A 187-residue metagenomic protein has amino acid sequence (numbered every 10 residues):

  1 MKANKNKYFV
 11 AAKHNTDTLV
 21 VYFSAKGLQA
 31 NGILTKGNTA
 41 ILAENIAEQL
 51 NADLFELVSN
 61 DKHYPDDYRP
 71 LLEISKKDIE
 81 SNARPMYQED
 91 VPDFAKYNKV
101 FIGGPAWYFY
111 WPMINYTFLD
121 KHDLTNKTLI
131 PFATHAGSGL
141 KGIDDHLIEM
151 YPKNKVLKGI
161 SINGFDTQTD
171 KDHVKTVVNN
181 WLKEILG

Functional and structural regions predicted by a protein language model:
K2-K99, F109, Y116, T176-G187: N-terminal beta1-alpha1-beta2 submodule of the flavodoxin-like/Rossmannoid cofactor-binding fold
A25-L28, S59-H63, A106-Y110, H135-G139 (+1 more regions): Solvent-exposed loop/turn segments at secondary-structure junctions within structured extracellular/periplasmic domains
G32-I33, P112-N115, K141-D144, K171-D172: Conserved strand-to-helix beginnings and helix N-cap segments that scaffold or border functional pockets
F94-A95, D120-N126, E149-P152: Short, conserved loop/helix-junction motifs that constitute active-site signature segments in enzyme catalytic cores
F132: Thiol-based oxidoreductase modules, predominantly thioredoxin-like and allied folds used for disulfide exchange
G137-M150: Glycine-rich, charge-decorated loop segments at or immediately adjacent to ligand/cofactor-binding or catalytic sites
K155-G187: Glycine-rich phosphate/pyrophosphate-binding loop and the adjoining helix
